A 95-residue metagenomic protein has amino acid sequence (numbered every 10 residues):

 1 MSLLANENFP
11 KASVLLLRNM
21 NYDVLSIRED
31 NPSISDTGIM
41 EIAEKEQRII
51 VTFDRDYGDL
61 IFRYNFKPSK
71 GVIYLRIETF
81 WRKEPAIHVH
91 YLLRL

Functional and structural regions predicted by a protein language model:
L3-R48: N-terminal first-folded block
R18, K45, I87, R94-L95: Polar low-complexity intrinsically disordered regions
L25, V51, I73-L75: Hydrophobic/aromatic beta-strand patches that form the interior of the parallel beta-sheet core in alpha/beta enzyme
E44-R63: Acidic, metal-binding active-site segment of PIN/NYN-like and related structure-specific nucleases
G58-L93: Mid-chain, well-packed structural core segment of small domains
